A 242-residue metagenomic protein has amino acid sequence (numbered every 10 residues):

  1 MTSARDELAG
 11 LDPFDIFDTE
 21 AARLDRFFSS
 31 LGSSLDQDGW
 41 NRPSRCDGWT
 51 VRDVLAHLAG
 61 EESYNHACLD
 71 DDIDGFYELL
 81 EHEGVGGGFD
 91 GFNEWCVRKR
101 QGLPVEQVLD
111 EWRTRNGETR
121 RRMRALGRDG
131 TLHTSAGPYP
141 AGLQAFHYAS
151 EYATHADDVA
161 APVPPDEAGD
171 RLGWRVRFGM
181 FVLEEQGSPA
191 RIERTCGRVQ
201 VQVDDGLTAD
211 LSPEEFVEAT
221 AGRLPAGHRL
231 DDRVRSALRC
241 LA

Functional and structural regions predicted by a protein language model:
M1-D12, N65-E118, R124, T220 (+1 more regions): Short, helix-capping/interhelical loops that line the mouth of catalytic, cofactor-, or ligand-binding pockets
T2-P13, N41, D70-L80, A125-A242: Structured surface interface patches that mediate subunit assembly and partner/cofactor docking
T2-Q37: Hydrophobic, proline/glycine-rich low-complexity stretches
P13-E20, V108-E111, R115, Q144 (+1 more regions): Amphipathic alpha-helix face/heptad-repeat signature
F14-E20, L24, N41, R45-A67: Active-site-proximal cofactor/substrate-binding loop regions of enzyme domains
E20-F27, E61, R115-E118, R122-A125 (+2 more regions): Amphipathic, well-ordered alpha-helical segments in soluble domains
D25-T50, R122-Y139: Helix-loop segments that flank and shape redox-cofactor active sites
F28, G32, L58, E62-L69 (+3 more regions): A generic secondary-structure signal for well-formed alpha-helical elements
